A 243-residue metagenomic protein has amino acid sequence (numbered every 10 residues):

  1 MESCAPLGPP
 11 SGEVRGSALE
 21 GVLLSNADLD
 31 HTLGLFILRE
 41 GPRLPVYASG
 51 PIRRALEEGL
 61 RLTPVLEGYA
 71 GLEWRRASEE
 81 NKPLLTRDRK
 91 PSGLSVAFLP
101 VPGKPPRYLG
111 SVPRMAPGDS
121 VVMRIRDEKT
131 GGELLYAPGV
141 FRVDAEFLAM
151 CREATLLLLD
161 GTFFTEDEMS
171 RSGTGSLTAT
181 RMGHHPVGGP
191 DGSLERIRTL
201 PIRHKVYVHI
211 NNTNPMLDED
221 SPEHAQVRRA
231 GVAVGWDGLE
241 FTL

Functional and structural regions predicted by a protein language model:
M1-A27, L33-P42, P64, V143-M150: Pre-active-site segment of Zn-dependent metallo-hydrolases
M1-L7, R76-M150, D237-L243: Core dinuclear metal-dependent hydrolase active-site scaffold
E20-G21, G41-P45, E133-L134, H204: Short active-site oxyanion
P42, E67-E73, P91-L94, R228-G231: A short helix-to-beta-strand connector/capping loop
L44-R53, L158-D160, V208: Short internal beta-strands
I52-E57, P83, E166, T213-L217 (+1 more regions): Short, charged/polar "capping" segments at the starts of alpha-helices and the immediately preceding loops
G59-E67, Q226-V227: Short, conserved SAM-binding/catalytic segment of Class I S-adenosyl-L-methionine-dependent methyltransferases
G118-S120, K129-E133, F141-G238: Cap/insert and terminal regions of metallo-dependent hydrolase folds
